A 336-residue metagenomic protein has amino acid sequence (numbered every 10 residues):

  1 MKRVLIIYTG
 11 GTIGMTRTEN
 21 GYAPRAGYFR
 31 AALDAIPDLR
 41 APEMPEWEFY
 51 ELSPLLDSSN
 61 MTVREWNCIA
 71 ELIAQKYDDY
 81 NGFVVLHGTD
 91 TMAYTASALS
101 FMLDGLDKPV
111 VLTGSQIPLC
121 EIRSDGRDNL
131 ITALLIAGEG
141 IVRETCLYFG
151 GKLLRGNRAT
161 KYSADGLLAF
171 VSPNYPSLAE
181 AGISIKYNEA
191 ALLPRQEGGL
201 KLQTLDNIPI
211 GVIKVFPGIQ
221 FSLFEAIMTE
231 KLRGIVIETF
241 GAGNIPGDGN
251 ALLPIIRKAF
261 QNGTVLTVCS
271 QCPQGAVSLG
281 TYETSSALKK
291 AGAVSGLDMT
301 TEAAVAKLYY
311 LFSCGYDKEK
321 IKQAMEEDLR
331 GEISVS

Functional and structural regions predicted by a protein language model:
M1-A74, Q274: ATP/NTP phosphate-donor binding region
K2, I7-G11, R17, F29-A41 (+4 more regions): Accessory alpha-helical/coil subdomains and C-terminal extensions that flank or cap enzyme catalytic cores
I7-T9, V85-H87, V111-G114, C146-G150 (+3 more regions): Short beta-strand segments
R17-N20, A96-S97, I122-D125, R155-K161 (+1 more regions): Short acidic, glycine/serine/threonine-rich loops at helix termini
L86-K108, G247-I255: Short Gly/Thr/Asp-enriched flexible loops that form oxyanion-binding sites at enzyme active sites
A96-D125, L134-G140, A259-S270: Short, acidic/small-residue loops that bind anionic groups at enzyme active sites
L112-G182: Internal gly/pro-rich beta-alpha loop/helix module that stabilizes soluble enzyme cofactors or their anionic handles
A242-S336: C-terminal non-catalytic interaction/assembly regions of soluble proteins
